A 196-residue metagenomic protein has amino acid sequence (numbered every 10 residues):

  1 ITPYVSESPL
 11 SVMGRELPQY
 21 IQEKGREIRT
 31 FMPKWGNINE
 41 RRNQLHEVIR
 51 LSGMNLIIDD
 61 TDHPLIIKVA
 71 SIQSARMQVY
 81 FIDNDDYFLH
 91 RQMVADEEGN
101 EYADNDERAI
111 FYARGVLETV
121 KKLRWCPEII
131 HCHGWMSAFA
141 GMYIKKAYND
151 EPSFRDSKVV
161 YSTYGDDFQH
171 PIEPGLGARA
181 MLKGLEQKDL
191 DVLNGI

Functional and structural regions predicted by a protein language model:
I1-I196: Catalytic cores of nucleotide-sugar-dependent glycosyltransferases that transfer UDP/GDP/TDP-activated
